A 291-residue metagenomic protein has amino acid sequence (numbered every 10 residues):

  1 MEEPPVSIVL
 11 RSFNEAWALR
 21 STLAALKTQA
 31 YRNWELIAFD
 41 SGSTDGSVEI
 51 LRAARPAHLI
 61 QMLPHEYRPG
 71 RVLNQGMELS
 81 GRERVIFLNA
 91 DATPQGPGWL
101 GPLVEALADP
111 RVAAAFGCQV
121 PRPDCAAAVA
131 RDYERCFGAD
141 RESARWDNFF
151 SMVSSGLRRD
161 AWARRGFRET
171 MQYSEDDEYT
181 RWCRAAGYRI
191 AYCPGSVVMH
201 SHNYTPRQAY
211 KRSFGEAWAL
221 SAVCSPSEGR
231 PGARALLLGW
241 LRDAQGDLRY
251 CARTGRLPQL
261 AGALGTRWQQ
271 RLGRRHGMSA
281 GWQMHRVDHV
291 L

Functional and structural regions predicted by a protein language model:
M1-A25: N-proximal low-complexity "stem/linker" segments adjacent to membrane-targeting elements
A24-N33: Short, acidic, metal-binding catalytic loop of nucleotide-sugar glycosyltransferases
D40-V48, T93: A conserved acidic beta->alpha catalytic loop
L63-S80: Glycine-rich, basic loop-to-helix element that forms the pyrophosphate-binding segment of sugar-nucleotide handling
E83-T93: Short beta-strand-to-loop acidic/aromatic patch adjacent to the donor-nucleotide binding site
T93, P97-A128: Conserved donor NDP-sugar-binding/catalytic core segment of glycosyltransferases
P121-R122, G138-L157, Q172, E178: A recurrent flexible, glycine/aromatic-enriched loop bordering the glycosyltransferase active site that acts as
K211-W218, A222, G229-L291: Non-catalytic, C-terminal membrane-associated alpha-helical segments of glycosyltransferases
